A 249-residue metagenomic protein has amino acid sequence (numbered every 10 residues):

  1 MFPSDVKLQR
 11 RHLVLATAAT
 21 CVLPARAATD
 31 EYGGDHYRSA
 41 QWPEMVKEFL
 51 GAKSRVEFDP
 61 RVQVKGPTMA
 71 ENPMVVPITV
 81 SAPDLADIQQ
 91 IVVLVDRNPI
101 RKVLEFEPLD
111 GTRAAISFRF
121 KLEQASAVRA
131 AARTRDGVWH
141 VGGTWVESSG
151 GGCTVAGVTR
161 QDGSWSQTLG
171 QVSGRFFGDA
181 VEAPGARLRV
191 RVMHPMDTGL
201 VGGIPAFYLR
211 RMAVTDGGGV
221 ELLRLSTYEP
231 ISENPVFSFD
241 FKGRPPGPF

Functional and structural regions predicted by a protein language model:
F2-T20: N-terminal secretory signal peptides and thylakoid transit peptides that target proteins across membranes
K7, P24-R55: C-terminal segment of N-terminal export signals and the immediately downstream linker at the start of the mature
V46-E71, S164-V181: N-terminal edge beta-strand
D110-I116, P230-D240: Aromatic sugar-binding surface patches on proteins that engage polysaccharides or sugar-phosphate polymers
F120-Q124, F241-G247: Surface-exposed, short loops/turns at beta-strand junctions within beta-sandwich domains
W145-G151: Short beta-strand edge segments in extracellular beta-sheet folds
V192-G203: Short amphipathic, basic-aromatic surface patches that mediate peripheral association with negatively charged
